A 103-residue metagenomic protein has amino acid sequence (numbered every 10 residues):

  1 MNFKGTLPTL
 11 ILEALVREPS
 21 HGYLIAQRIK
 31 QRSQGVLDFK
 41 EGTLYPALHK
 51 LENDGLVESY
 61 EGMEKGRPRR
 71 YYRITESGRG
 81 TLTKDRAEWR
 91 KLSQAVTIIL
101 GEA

Functional and structural regions predicted by a protein language model:
M1-N2, A103: Absolute protein N-terminus
N2-T43: N-terminal helix-turn-helix DNA-binding core of bacterial DNA-binding proteins
Q27, Q31, E76, K91-Q94: Generic recognition of well-ordered alpha-helical segments within structured catalytic/regulatory domains
L44-L51: Basic amphipathic alpha-helical segments that dock to polyanions
E52-P68, R73: Beta-hairpin "wing" of winged helix-turn-helix
R67-R86: Basic, amphipathic "hinge/linker" alpha-helix immediately C-terminal to the N-terminal HTH DNA-binding motif
L82-A103: Amphipathic alpha-helical dimerization/coiled-coil segments that flank or bridge DNA-binding/regulatory modules
